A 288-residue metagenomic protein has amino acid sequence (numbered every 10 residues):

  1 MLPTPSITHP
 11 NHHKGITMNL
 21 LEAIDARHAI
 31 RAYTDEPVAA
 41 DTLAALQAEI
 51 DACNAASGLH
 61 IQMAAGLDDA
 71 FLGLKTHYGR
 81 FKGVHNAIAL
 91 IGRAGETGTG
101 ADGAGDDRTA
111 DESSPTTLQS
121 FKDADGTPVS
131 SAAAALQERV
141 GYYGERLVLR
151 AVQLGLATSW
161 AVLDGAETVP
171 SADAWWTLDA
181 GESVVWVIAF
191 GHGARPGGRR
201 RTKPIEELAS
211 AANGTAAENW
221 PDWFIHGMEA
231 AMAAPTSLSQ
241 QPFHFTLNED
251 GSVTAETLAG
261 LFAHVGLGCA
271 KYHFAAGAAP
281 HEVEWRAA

Functional and structural regions predicted by a protein language model:
L2-A288: Acidic, surface-exposed loops and disordered segments
